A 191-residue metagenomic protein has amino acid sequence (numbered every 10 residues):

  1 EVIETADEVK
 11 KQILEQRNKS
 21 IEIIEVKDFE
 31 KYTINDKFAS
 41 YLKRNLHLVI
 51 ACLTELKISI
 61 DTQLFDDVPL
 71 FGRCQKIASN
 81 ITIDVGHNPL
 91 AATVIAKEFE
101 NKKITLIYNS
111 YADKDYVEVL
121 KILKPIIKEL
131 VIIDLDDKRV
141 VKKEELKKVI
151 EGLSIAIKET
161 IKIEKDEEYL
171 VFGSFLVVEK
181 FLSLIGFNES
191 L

Functional and structural regions predicted by a protein language model:
V2, L106-Y108, I132, V171: Structural beta-sheet core signal
D7-Q12, R17-I24, A39, K43 (+1 more regions): C-terminal helical cap/extension that packs against the catalytic core of soluble nucleotide-cofactor enzymes
V9-K10, L48, V177: Alpha-helix capping/helix-boundary segments
E22, Y32-E129: Nucleotide phosphate-binding/pyrophosphate-handling subdomain across enzymes that bind or process nucleotide phosphates
D28-F29, Y108-A112, I133-R139: Short, acidic/turn-prone active-site loops that include or flank metal/cofactor- and phosphate-binding residues
K43, I58-S59, P69-Q75, D136-I150 (+2 more regions): C-terminal catalytic and target-recognition region of SAM-dependent MTase-like enzymes, primarily methyltransferases
A91, D115-Y116, R139-V141, V178-F181: Short active-site-adjacent structural elements
A156, T160-F187: A glycine-rich beta-strand to alpha-helix segment that forms a phosphate/ribose-binding loop at ligand/cofactor sites
